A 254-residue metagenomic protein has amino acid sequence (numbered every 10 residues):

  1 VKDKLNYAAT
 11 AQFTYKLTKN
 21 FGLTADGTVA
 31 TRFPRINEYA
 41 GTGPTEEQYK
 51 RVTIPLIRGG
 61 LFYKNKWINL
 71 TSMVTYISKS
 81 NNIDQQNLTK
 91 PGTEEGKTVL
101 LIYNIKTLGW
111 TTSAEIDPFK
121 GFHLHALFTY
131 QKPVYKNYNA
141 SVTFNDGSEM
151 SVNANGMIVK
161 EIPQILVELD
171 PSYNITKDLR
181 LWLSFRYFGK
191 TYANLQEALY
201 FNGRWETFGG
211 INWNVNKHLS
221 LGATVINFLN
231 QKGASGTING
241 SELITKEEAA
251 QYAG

Functional and structural regions predicted by a protein language model:
V1, G41-Y49, E95-L101, G109-T111 (+4 more regions): Extracellular loop and loop/strand-boundary signature of outer-membrane beta-barrel proteins
V1, L23-V29, E38, S72-Y76 (+3 more regions): Transmembrane beta-barrel strands of outer-membrane/channel proteins
V1-T18, A140: Signature of Gram-negative outer-membrane beta-barrel scaffolds
Y7-A11, P55-G59, L108-T112, I165-L169 (+2 more regions): Hydrophobic, lipid-facing positions within transmembrane beta-strands of outer-membrane proteins
K16, G22-D26, R51-L108, L124 (+2 more regions): Membrane-embedded beta-barrel scaffold of Gram-negative outer-membrane proteins
N20-L23, W67-T71, K120-L124, K177-L181 (+2 more regions): Repeated loop/turn-to-beta-strand initiation elements of outer-membrane beta-barrel proteins
Y76-S78, L100-N194: Gram-negative outer-membrane beta-barrel transporters
K190-Y192, W213-G254: C-terminal beta-signal and adjacent terminal beta-strands/loops of Gram-negative outer-membrane beta-barrel proteins
